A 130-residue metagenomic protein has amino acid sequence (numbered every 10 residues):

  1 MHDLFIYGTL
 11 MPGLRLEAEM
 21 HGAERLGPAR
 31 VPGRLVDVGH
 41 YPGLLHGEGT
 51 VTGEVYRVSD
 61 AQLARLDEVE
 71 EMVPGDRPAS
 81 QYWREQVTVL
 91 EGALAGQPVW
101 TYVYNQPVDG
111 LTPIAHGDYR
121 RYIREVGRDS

Functional and structural regions predicted by a protein language model:
M1-S130: Glycine-aromatic micro-motifs
